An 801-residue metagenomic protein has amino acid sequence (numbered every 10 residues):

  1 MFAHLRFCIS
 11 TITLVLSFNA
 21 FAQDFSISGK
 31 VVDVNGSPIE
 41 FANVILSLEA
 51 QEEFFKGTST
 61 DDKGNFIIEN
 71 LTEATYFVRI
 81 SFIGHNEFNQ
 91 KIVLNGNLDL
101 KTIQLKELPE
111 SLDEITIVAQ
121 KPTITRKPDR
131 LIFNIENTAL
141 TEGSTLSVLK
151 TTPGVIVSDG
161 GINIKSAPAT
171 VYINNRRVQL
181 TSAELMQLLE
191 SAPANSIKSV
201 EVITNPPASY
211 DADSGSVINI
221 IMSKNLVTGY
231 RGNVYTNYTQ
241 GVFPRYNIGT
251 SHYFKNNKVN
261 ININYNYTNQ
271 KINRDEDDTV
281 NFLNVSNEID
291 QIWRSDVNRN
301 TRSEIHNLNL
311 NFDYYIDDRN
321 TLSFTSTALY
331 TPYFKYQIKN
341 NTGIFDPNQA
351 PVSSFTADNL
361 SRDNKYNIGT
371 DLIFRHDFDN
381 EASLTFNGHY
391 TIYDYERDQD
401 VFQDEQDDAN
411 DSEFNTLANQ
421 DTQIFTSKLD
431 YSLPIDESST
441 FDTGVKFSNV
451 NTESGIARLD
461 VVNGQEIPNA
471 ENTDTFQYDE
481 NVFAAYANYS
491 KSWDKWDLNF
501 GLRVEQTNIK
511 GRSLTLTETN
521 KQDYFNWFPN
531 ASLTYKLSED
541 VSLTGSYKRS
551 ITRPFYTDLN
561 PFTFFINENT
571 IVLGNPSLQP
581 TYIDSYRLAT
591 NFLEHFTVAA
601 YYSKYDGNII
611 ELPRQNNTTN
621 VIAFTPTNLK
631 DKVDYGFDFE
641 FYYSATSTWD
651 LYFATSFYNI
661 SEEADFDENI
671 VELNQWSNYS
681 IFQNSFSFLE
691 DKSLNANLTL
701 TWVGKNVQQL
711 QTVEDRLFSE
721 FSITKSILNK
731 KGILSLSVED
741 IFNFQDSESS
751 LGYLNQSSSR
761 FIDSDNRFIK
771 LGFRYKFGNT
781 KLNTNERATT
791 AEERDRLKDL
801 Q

Functional and structural regions predicted by a protein language model:
N43-S47, S81-H85, N95, D99-A139 (+4 more regions): Short, acidic, small-residue-rich periplasmic hinge/interaction motif at the N-terminus of Gram-negative outer-membrane
E49-N65: Short, acidic Ser/Thr/Gly-rich low-complexity loop/linker segments typical of extracellular and cell-surface proteins
L100-Q104, T145-V148, L185-L188, V202 (+2 more regions): N-terminal periplasmic accessory domains that precede and gate Gram-negative outer-membrane beta-barrel machines
V157, V178-T204: Short acidic/polar hinge/loop motifs at secondary-structure boundaries that mediate gating or recognition
D211-I218, L226-D277, S303-H306: Outer-membrane beta-barrel translocator/receptor signature
I221-T236, D275, T279, R294 (+11 more regions): Surface-exposed extracellular loop regions of Gram-negative outer-membrane beta-barrel proteins
I424-K428, P468-D474, S585, V598-A654 (+1 more regions): Outer membrane beta-barrel strand-and-loop segments of large Gram-negative receptors, especially TonB-dependent
D474-E480, I551-A600, K604, I622-G636 (+2 more regions): Outer-membrane beta-barrel signature, preferentially recognizing the C-terminal barrel domain of Gram-negative
